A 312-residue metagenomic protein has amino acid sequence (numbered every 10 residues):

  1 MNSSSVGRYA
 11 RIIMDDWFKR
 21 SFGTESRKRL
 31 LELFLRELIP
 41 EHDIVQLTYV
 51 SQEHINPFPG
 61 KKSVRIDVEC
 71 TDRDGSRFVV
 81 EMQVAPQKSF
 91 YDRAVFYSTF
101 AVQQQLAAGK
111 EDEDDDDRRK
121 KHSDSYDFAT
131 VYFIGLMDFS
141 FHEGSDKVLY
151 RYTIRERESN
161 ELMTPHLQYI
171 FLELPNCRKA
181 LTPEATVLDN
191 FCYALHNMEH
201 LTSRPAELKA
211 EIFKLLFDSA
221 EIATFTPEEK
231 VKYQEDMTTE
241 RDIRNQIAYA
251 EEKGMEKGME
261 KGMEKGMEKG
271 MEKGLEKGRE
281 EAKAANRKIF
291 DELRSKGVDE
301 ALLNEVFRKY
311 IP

Functional and structural regions predicted by a protein language model:
M1-V231: Conserved single-residue anchors adjacent to enzymatic active/cofactor-binding motifs
N2-G7, F78-Q83, Y193-P312: Short, charged alpha-helical interaction segments and adjacent helix-coil junctions
